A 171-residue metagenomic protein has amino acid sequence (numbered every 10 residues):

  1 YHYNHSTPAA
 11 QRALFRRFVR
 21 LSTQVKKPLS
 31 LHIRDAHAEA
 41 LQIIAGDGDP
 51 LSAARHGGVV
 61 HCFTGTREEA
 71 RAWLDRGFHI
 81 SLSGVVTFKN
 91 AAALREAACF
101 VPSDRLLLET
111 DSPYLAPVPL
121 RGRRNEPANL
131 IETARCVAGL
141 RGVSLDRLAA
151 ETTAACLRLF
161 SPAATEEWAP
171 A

Functional and structural regions predicted by a protein language model:
Y1-R76, F88-K89, E96-A97, V101 (+3 more regions): Divalent metal-binding pocket/active-site signature
G77-S83: Short, basic, glycine/proline-bearing loop/turn elements
S83, L115-P117: Amphipathic alpha-helical segments at domain termini/boundaries
R95-E96, R135: Active-site phosphate/pyrophosphate- and oxyanion-stabilizing loops and adjacent acidic/basic residues in soluble
S103-S112: Non-cysteine beta-strand/loop elements that form the S-adenosyl-L-methionine
V118-L120, A134-R135: Crotonase-superfamily enoyl-CoA hydratase/isomerase domain that binds and transforms CoA-thioester intermediates
N129-A171: Mid-to-C-terminal alpha-helical segments outside catalytic/metal-binding sites
